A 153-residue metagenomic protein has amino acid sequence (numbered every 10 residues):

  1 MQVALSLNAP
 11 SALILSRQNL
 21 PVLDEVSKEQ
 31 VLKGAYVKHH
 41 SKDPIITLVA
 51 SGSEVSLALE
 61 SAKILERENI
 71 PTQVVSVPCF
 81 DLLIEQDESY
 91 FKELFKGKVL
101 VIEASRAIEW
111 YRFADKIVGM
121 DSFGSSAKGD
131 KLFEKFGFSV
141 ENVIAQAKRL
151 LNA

Functional and structural regions predicted by a protein language model:
M1, L5-A153: Thiamine diphosphate
